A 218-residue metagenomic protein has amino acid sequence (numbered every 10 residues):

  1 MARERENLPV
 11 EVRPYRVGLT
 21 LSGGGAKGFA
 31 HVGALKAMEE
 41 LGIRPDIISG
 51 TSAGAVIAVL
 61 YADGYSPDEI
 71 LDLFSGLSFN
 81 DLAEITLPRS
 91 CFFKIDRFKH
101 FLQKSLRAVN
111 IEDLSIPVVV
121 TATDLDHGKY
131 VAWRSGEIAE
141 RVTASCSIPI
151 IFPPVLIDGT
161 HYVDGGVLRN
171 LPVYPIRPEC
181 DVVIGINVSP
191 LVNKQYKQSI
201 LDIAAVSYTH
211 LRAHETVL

Functional and structural regions predicted by a protein language model:
M1-P14, R107: Small-residue-rich anion-binding loops in enzyme active sites
R13-S105, R134-A144, N187, L191: Patatin-like phospholipase
G23, A53, T123, V163 (+1 more regions): Single, functionally critical "micro-switch" positions that shape active/binding sites and transmembrane helices
Y61-A62, S199-L201: Short low-complexity, flexible loop/linker segments enriched in glycine and/or proline with clustered acidic
E84-Y196, D202: Active-site-adjacent alpha/beta core region of enzyme catalytic domains
I200-L211: Acidic, Ser/Thr-rich peripheral helices and adjacent loops at domain boundaries
H210-L218: Single conserved hydrophobic/aromatic residue that forms the stacking wall/gate of nucleotide- or nucleobase-binding
